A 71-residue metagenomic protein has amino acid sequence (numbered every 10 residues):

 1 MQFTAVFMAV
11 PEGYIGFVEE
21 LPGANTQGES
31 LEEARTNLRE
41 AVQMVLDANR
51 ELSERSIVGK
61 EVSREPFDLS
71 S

Functional and structural regions predicted by a protein language model:
M1-Q2, T36-S71: Short, charged, surface-exposed hinge/linker loops at domain edges that act as mobile lids or interdomain connectors
V6-E19: Short aromatic-glycine-(Arg/Gly/Cys) micro-motifs in beta-strand/loop hairpins
P22-L31: A short, exposed loop/beta-hairpin motif centered on an aromatic-Gly-Thr core
